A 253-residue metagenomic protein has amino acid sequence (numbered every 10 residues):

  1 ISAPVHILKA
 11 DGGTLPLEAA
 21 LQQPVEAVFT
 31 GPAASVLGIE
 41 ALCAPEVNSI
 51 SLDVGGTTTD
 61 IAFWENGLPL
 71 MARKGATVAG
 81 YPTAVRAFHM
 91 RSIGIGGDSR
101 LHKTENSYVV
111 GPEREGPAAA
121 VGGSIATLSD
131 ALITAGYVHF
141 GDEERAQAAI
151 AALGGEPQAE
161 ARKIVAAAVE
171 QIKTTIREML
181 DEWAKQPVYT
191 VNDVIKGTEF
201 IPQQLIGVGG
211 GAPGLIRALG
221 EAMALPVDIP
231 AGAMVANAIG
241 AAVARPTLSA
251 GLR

Functional and structural regions predicted by a protein language model:
S2-E18, G210-A222: Acidic-glycine-rich active-site phosphate/pyrophosphate-binding loop
Q23-S51, D60-R253: Helical "lid/coupling" subdomains associated with nucleotide-phosphate turnover
G56-T57: Short acidic, Gly/Ser-rich segments with clustered Asp/Glu that frequently serve as metal-coordination loops in enzyme
